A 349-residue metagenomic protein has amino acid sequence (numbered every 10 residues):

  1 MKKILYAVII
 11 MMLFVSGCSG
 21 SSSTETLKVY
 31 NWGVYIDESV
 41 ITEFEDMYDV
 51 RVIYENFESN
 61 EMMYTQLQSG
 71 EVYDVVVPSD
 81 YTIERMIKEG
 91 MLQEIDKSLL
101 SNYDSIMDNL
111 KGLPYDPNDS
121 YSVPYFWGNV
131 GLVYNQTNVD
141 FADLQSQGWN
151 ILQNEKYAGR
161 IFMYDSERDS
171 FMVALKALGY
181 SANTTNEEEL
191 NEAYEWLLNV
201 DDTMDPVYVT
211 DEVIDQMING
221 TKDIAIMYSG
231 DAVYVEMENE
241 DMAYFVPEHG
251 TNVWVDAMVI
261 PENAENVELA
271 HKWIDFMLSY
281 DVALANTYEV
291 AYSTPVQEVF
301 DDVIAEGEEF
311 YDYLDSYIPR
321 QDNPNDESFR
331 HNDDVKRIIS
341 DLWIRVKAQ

Functional and structural regions predicted by a protein language model:
F14-G17: C-terminal motif of bacterial Sec signal peptides marking the signal peptidase cleavage site
G20-E89: Early extracytoplasmic/lumenal segment of secretory-pathway proteins
V72, V76-I218: Extracytoplasmic ligand-binding site segments that recognize negatively charged/polar headgroups
T82-R85, I218-N219, I224-D241: A ligand-binding cleft/hinge motif common to bilobed small-molecule-binding domains
V133-N138, K176-G179, W254-N266, M277 (+1 more regions): A bilobed periplasmic-binding-protein/Venus flytrap-type ligand-binding module shared by bacterial periplasmic
N191-V200, E238-E262: Periplasmic-binding protein-like
P261-N323: Mature extracytoplasmic/periplasmic domains
P319-Q349: Conserved C-terminal helix/tail region of periplasmic/extracytoplasmic solute-binding proteins
